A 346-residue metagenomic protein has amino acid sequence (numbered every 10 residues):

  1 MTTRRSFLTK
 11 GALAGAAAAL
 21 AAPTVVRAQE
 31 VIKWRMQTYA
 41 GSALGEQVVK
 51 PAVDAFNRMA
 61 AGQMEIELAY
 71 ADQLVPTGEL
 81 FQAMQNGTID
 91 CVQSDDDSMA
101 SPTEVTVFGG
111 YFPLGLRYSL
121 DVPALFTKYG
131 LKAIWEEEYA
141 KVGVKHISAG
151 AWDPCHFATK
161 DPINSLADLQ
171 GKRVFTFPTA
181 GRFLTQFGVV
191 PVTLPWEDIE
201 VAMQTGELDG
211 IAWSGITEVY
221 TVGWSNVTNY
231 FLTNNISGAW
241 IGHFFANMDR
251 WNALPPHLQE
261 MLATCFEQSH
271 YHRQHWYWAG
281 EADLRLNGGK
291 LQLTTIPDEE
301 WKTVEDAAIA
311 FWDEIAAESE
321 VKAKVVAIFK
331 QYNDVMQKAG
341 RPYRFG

Functional and structural regions predicted by a protein language model:
T2-P23, R27-D121, K132-G346: N-terminal secretory/targeting leader peptides
